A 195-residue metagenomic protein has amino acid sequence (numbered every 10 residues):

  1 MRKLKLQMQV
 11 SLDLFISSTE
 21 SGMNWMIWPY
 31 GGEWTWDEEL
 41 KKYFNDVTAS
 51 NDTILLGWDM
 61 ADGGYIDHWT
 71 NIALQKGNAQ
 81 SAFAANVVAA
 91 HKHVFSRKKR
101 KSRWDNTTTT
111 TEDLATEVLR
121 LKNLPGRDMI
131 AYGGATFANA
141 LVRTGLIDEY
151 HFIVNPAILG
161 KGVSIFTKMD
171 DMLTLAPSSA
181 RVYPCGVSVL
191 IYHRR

Functional and structural regions predicted by a protein language model:
M1-R195: Enzymes that bind and transform nitrogen-containing heteroaromatic metabolites
